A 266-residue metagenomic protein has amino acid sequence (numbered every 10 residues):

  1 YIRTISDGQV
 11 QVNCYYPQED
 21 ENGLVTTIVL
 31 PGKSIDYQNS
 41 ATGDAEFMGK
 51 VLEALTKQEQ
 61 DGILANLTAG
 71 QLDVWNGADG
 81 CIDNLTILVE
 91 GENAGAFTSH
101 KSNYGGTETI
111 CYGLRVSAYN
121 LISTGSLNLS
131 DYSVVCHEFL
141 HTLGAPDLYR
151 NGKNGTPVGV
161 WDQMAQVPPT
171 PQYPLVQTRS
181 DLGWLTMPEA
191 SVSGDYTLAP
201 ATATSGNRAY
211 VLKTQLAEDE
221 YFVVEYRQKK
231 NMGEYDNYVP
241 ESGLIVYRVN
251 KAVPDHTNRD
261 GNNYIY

Functional and structural regions predicted by a protein language model:
Y1-I110: Active-site-proximal segments of metallohydrolase catalytic domains
D83-V239, N250-A252: Extracellular hydrolytic enzyme modules, especially secreted metalloproteases of the metzincin/thermolysin-like class
M232-Y266: Intrinsic-disorder/low-complexity accessory segments
